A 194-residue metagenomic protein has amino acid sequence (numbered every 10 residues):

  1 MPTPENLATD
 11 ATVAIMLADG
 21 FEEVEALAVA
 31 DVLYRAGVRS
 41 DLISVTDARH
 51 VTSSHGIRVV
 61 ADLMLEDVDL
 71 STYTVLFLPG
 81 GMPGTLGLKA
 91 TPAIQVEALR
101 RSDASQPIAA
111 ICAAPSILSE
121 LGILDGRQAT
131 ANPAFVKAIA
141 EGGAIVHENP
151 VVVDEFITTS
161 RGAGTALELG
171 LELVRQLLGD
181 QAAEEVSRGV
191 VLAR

Functional and structural regions predicted by a protein language model:
M1-I108, S116-E120, D125-G126, A138-E148 (+1 more regions): Extended, subdomain-level signal for the structured scaffold at the beginning of enzyme domains
C112: Catalytic, metal-anchored helix/loop core of enzyme active sites in primary metabolism
A129: Anionic-ligand binding patches
P133-V136: Short, acidic/turn-prone active-site loops that include or flank metal/cofactor- and phosphate-binding residues
V151: Conserved catalytic-core motifs of GNAT/GCN5-like acyltransferases
